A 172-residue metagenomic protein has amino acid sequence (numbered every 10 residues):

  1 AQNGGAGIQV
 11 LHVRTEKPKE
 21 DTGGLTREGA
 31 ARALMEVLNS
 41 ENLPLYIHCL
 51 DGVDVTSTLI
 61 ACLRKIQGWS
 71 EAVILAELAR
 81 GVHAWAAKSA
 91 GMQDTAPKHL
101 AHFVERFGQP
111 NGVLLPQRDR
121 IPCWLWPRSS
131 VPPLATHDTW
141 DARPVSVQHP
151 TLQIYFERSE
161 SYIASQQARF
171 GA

Functional and structural regions predicted by a protein language model:
A1-R14: Short, surface-exposed acidic-centric catalytic microdomains
G4, C49-G52: Generic detector of intrinsically disordered, low-complexity, polar/charged segments
V10-H12, P18, G23-G24, E28-L45 (+2 more regions): PTP/DSP superfamily signal
